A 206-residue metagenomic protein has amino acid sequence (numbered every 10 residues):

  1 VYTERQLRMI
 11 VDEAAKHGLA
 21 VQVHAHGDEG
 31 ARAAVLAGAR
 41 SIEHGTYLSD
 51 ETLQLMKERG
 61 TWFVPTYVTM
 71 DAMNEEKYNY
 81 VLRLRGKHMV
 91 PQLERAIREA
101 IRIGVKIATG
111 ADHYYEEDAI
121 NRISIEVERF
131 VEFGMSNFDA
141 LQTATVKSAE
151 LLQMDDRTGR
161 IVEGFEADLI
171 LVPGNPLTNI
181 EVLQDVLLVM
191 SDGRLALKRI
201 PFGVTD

Functional and structural regions predicted by a protein language model:
V1-E4, N74-G86: Acidic/histidine-rich helix-loop elements that form or flank divalent-metal/phosphate-binding sites at the catalytic
V1-F63, H88-I107: Histidine/acidic residue-rich metal-binding segments in metalloenzymes
K16, A20, V81, V90-N175: His/Asp/Glu-enriched, well-ordered alpha-helical/loop segment that forms or immediately abuts the divalent-metal
H26-D28, Y47, V68-M70, D112-Y114: Active-site beta-loop-alpha junctions enriched in small/polar residues
D28-E29, I125, T178: Short alpha-helical
R32, D71-E76: Short acidic/His/Gly/Ser-rich catalytic and metal-binding motifs that mark active-site loops of diverse hydrolases
T61-D71: Non-cysteine beta-strand/loop elements that form the S-adenosyl-L-methionine
E150, E163-T205: C-terminal cap of metal-dependent C-N hydrolases
